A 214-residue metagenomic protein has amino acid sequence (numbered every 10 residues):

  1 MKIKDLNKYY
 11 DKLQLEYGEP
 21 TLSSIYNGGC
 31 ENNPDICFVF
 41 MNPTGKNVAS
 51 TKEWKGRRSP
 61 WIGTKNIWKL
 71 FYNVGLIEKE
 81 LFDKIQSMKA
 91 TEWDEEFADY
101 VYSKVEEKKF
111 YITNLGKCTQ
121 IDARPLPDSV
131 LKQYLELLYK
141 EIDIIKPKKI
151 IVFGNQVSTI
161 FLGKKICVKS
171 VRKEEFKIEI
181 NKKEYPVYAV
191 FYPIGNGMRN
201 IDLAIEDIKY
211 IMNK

Functional and structural regions predicted by a protein language model:
K2-K149, N155-K164, V168, Y185-P186 (+1 more regions): A polyanion-binding, active-site-adjacent surface
E16, R172-K214: A hydrophobic alpha-helix/topogenic segment detector that preferentially activates on transmembrane helices
